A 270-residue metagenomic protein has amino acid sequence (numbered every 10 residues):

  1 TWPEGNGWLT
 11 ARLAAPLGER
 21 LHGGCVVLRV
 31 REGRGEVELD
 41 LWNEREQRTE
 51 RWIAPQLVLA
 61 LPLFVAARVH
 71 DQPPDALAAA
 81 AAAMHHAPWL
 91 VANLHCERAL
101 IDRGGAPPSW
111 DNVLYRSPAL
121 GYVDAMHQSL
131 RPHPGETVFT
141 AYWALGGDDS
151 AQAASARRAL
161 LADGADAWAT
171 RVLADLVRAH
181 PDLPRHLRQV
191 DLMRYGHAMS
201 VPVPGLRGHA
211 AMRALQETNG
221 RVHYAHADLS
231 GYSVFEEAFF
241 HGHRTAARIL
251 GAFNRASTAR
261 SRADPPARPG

Functional and structural regions predicted by a protein language model:
T1-P55: Helical element adjacent to the flavin cofactor pocket in flavoenzyme catalytic cores
G5, L9, L13, V65 (+3 more regions): Alpha-helical packing segments of well-folded alpha/beta enzyme cores
R20-H22, R188-D191, H223: General small-molecule cofactor/ligand-binding pocket signal
E50, A54-Q56, L61-S200: C-terminal segments that line or cap access tunnels to active or ligand-binding sites in enzymes and enzyme-associated
P132-H133, G196-H223: FAD-binding beta-loop-beta segment adjacent to the flavin cofactor pocket
T140-W143, A214-Y232, H241-H243: Short FAD-binding loop at a beta-strand-to-alpha-helix junction that anchors the flavin cofactor in diverse
F239-T258: Internal hydrophobic alpha-helix adjacent to the cofactor/substrate pocket in enzyme cavities
